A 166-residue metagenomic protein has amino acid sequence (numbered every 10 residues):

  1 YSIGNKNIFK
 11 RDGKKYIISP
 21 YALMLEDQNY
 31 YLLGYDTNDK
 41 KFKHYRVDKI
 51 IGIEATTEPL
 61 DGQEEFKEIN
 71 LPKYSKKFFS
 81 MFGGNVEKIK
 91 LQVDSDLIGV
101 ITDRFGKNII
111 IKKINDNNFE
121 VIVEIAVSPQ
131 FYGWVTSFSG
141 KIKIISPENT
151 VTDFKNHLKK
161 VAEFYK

Functional and structural regions predicted by a protein language model:
Y1-S80, V86-K90: Core beta-strand-centered patch of the WYL/Sm-like small regulatory domain
L71-K166: Polybasic (Lys/Arg-rich)
